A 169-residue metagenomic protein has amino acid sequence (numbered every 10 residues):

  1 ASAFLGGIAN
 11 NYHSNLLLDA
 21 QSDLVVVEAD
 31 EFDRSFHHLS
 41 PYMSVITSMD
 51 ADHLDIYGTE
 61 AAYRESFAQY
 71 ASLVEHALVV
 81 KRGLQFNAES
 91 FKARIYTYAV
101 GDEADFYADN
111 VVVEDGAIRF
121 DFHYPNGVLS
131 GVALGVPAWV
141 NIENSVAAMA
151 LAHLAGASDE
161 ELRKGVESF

Functional and structural regions predicted by a protein language model:
A1-N11: Short beta-strand-centered segment that lines the nucleotide-binding/catalytic pocket of NTP-utilizing
F4, S35, E89-S90: Residues that scaffold the ATP/ADP-binding catalytic core of kinase and kinase-like folds
N10, F32, D52: Conserved Rossmann-like nucleotide-cofactor binding loop
N11-D19: P-loop NTPase switch/communication element
L18-S22, V26, P41-F169: Acidic, Mg2+-coordinating active-site environments of NTP-dependent enzymes
A29: Residues immediately flanking
D33-S40: Switch II of P-loop NTPase G domains
